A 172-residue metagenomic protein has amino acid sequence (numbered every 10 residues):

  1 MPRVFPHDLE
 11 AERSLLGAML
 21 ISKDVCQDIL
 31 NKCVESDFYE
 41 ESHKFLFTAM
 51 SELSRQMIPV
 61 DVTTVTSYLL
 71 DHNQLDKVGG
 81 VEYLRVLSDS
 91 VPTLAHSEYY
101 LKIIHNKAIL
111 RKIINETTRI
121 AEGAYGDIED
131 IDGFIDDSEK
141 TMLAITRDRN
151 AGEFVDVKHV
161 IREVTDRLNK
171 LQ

Functional and structural regions predicted by a protein language model:
M1-I109: Noncatalytic partner-interaction/assembly domains of nucleic-acid and motor enzyme complexes, especially the accessory
S14-L16, A144, R162, R167: Short amphipathic alpha-helical "recognition" segments used for binding
A49, E116, T141, V164-R167: A ubiquitous structural signal for well-ordered alpha-helices
S54-I58, N73, R147-E153, Q172: Active-site phosphate-binding and catalytic loops of NTP-dependent enzymes
L70, V81-A151: Extended, charged alpha-helical coiled-coil/arm scaffolds that mediate oligomerization and mechanical coupling in large
E153-Q172: The Walker A/P-loop phosphate-binding site
